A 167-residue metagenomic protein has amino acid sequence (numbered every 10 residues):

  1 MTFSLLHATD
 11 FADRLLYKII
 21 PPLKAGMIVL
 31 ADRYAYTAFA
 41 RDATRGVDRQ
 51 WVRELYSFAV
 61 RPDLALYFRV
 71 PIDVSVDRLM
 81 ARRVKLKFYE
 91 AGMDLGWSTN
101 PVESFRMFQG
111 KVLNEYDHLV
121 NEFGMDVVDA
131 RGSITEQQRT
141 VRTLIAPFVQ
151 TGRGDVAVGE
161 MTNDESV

Functional and structural regions predicted by a protein language model:
M1-V60, T140: ATP-dependent small-molecule kinase phosphotransfer cores that center on conserved nucleotide phosphate-binding segments
H7-R14, D63-I72, N100-R106, N163: Low-complexity, flexible helical/coil segments
D10, Y34, V70-P71, G132-E136: Short beta->alpha linker loops
K18, W51, V74, S104-M107: Exposed alpha-helical structural elements
G26, P62, E122-M125: A generic structural signal for alpha->beta connector loops
I28-D32, F68, V127-D129: Short beta-strand segments at enzyme active-site cores
D32-R33, F58-R82: Conserved phosphate-donor/acceptor-positioning beta-strand/loop module used by diverse small-molecule
D77-V167: NTP-dependent small-molecule kinase module
